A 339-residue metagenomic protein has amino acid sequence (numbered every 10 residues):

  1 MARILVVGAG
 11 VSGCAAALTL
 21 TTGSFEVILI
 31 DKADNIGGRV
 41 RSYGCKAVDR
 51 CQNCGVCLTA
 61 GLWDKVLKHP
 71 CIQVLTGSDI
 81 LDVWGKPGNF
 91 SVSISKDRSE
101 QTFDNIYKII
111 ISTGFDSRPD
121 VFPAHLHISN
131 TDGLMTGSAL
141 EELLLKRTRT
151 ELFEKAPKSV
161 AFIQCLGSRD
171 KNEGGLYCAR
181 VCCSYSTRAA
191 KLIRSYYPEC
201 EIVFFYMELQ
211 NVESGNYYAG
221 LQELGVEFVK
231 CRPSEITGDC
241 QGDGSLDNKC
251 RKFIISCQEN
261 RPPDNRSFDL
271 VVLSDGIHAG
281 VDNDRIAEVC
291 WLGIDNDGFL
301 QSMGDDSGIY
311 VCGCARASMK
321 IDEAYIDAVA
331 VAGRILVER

Functional and structural regions predicted by a protein language model:
M1-R339: Residues forming the flavin
